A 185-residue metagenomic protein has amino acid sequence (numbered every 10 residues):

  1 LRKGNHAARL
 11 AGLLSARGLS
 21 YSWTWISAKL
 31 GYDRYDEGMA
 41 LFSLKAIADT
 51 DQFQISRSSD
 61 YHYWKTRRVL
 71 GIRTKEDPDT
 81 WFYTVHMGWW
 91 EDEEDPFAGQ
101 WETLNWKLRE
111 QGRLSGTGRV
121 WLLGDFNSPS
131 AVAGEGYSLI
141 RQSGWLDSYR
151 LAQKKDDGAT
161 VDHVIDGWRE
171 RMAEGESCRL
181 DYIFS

Functional and structural regions predicted by a protein language model:
R2, A8, G12-A16, S20-S185: Active-site regions of metal-assisted phosphoester/phosphodiester hydrolases, unifying DNase/endonuclease modules
